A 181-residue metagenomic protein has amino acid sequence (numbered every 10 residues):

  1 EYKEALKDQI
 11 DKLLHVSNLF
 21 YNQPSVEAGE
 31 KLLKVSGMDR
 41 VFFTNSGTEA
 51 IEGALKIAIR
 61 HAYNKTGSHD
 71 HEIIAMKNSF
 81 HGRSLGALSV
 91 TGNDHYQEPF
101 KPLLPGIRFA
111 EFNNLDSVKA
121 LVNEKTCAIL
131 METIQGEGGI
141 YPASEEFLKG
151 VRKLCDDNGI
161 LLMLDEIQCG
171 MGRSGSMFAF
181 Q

Functional and structural regions predicted by a protein language model:
E1-Q181: Conserved N-terminal phosphate-binding loop of PLP-dependent enzymes in the Aspartate aminotransferase
